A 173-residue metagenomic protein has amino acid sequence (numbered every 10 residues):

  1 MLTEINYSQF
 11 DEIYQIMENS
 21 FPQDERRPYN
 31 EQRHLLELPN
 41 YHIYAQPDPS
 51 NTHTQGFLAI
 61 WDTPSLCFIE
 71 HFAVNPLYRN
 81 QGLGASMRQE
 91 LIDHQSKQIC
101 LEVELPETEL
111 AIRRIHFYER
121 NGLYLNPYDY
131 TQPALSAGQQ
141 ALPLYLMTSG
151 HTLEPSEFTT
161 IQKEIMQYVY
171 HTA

Functional and structural regions predicted by a protein language model:
M1-Y29, P47, L144-L146, S156-A173: Short amphipathic alpha-helix that is part of the acyltransferase structural core
L36-P47, Q140: A short helix-loop-beta-strand connector motif used in the catalytic cores of GNAT acetyltransferases and, in some
A45, N51-A73: Conserved beta-strand in the GNAT
V74, N80-H94: Conserved acetyl-CoA-binding loop-helix of GNAT-fold acetyltransferases
Q95-L110: Conserved GNAT acetyl-CoA-binding A-motif
E102, R113-I115, E119-Q139: Conserved catalytic-core motifs of GNAT/GCN5-like acyltransferases
G122, S136-Q139, P143-T148, Q162-K163: Intrinsically disordered, low-complexity, charge-dense segments enriched in Lys/Arg and Glu/Asp interspersed
